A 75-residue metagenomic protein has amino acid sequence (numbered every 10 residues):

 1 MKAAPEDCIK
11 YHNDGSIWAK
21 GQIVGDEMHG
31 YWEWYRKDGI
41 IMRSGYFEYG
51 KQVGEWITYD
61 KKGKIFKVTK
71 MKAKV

Functional and structural regions predicted by a protein language model:
M1-V75: Glycine/tyrosine- and acidic-biased, solvent-exposed loop/turn segments at the edges of beta-strands
